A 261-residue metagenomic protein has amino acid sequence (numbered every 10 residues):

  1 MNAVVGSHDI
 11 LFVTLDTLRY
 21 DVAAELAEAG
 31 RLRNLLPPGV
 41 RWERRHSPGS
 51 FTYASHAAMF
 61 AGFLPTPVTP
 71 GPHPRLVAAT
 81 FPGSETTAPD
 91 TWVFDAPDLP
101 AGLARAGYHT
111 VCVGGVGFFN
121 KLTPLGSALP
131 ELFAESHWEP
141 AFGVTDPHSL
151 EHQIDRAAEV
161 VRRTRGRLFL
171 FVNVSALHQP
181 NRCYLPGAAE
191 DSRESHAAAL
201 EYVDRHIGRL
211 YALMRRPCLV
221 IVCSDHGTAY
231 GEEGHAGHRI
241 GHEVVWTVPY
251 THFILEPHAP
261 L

Functional and structural regions predicted by a protein language model:
M1-L261: Catalytic domains that recognize anionic headgroups
